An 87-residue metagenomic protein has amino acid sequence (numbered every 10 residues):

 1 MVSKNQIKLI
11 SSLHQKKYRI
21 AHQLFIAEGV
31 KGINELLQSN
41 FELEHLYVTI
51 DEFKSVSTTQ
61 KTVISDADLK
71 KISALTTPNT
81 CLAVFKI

Functional and structural regions predicted by a protein language model:
M1-D51: Boundary-proximal intrinsically disordered activation/regulatory segments immediately upstream of a helical core
Q23, T62, K71-A74: Short gly/ser-rich anion-binding loops that grip negatively charged ligand groups
Q23-L24, E44, Q60, N79-C81: A generic secondary-structure signal marking the coil-to-beta-strand transition
V48-T49, T62-I64, F85: Short beta-strand elements of ligand-binding domains
E52-T59, L75: Short loop/helix-cap segments at secondary-structure boundaries that form the rim of catalytic
V56-L69: Active-site regions of enzymes building and remodeling cell-envelope glycoconjugates
K70-I87: Hydrophobic alpha-helical segments and helix pairs
